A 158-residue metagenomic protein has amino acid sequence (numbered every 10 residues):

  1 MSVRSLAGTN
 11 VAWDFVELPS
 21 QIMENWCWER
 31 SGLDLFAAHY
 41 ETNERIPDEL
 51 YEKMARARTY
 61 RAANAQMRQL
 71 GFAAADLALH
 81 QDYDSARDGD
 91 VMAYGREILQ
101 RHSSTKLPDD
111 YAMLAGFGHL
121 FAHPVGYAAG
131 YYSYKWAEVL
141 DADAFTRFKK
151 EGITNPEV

Functional and structural regions predicted by a protein language model:
M1-V158: Cation-handling catalytic/transport regions enriched in His/Asp/Glu
